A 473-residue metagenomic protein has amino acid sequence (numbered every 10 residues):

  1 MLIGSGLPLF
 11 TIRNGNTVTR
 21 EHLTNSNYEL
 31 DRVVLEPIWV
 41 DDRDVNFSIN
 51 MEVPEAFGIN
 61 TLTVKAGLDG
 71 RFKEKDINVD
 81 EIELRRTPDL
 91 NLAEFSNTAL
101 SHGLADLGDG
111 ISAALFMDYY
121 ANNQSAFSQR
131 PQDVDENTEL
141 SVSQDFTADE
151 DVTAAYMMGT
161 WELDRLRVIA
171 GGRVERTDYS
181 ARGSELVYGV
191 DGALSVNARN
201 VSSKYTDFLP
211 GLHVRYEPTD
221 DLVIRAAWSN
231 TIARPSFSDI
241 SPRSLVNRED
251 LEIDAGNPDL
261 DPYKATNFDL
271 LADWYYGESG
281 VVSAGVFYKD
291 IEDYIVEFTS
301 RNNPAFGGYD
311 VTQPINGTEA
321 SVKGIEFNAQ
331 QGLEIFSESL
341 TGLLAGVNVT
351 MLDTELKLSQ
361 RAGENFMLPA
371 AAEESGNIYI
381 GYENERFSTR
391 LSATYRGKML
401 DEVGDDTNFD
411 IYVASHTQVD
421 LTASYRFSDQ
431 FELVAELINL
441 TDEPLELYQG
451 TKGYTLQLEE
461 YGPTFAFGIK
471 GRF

Functional and structural regions predicted by a protein language model:
M1-D31, N78-S143, R301-D310: Flexible glycine-rich, low-complexity coil/linker segments exposed to the extracellular/periplasmic environment
T24-I82, P131-R167, S203-L209, H213-E217 (+5 more regions): Outer-membrane beta-barrel transmembrane strands
W39, R43-V45, V53, L68-D76 (+12 more regions): Transmembrane beta-strands of outer-membrane beta-barrel pores
P54-V64, R165, D221, S279 (+3 more regions): Short loop/turn motifs that connect adjacent beta-strands in outer-membrane beta-barrel proteins
E74-D76, Y216, D220-N267, S283-T312 (+3 more regions): Surface-exposed extracellular loop regions of Gram-negative outer-membrane beta-barrel proteins, predominantly
L84-P88, L343, Y395-G404, S424-F473: C-terminal beta-signal and adjacent terminal beta-strands/loops of Gram-negative outer-membrane beta-barrel proteins
L140, Q144-D151, S203, I232-I291 (+5 more regions): Outer-membrane beta-barrel signature, preferentially recognizing the C-terminal barrel domain of Gram-negative
F287-I291, S300, G307-V403, T441: Gram-negative outer-membrane beta-barrel transporters
